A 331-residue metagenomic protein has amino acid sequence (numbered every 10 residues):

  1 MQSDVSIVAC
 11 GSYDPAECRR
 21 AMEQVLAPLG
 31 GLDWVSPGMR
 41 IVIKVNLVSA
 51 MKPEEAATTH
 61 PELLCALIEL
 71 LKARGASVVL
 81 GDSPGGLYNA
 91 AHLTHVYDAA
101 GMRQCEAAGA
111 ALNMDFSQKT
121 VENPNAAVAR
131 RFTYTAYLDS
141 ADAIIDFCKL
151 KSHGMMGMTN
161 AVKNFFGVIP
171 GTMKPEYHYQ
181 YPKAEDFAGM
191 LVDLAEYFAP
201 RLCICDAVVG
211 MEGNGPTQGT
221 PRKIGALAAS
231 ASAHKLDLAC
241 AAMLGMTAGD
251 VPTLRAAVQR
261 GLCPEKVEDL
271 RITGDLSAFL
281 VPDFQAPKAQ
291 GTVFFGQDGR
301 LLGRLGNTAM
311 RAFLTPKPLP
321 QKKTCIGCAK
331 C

Functional and structural regions predicted by a protein language model:
M1-I326: N-terminal and secondary-structure boundary signal
A329: Cys/His-coordinated zinc-binding microdomains
